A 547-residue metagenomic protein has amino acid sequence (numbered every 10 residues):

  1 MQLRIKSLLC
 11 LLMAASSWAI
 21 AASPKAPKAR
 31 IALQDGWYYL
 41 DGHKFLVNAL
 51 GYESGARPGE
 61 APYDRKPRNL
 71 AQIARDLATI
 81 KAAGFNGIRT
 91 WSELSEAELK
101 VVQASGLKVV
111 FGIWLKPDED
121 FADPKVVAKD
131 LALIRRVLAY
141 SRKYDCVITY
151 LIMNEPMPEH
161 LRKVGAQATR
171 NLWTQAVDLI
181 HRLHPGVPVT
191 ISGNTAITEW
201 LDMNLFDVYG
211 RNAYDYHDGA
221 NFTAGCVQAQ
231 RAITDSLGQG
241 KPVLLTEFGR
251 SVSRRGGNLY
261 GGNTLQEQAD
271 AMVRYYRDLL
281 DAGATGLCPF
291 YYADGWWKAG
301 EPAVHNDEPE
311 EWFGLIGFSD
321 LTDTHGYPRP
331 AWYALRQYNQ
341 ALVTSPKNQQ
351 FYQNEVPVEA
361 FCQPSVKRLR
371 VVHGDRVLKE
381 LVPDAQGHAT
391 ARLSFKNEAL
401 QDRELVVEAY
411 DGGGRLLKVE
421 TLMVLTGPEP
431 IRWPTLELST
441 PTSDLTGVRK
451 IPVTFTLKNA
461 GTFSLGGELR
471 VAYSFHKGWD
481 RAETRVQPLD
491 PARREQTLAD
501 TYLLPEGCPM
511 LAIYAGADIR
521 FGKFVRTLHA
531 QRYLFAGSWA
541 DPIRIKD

Functional and structural regions predicted by a protein language model:
Y39-D207, N212-D218: Active-site mouth of glycoside hydrolases
P117-D120, M157-R162, T234-Y275, Y292-G300: Active-site clefts of carbohydrate-active enzymes
E199-N258: Glycoside hydrolase catalytic-domain groove-lining segments
F290-F361, L416, L425-P430: Aromatic-rich peripheral "rim/lid" segments of glycoside hydrolase catalytic domains that contact and position glycan
V356-Q363, V453-N459: Aromatic/hydrophobic beta-strand junction motif of beta-rich domains
S394-Q401, L504-P509: Surface-exposed, short loops/turns at beta-strand junctions within beta-sandwich domains
K418-E429, K523-D547: Short beta-strand elements
